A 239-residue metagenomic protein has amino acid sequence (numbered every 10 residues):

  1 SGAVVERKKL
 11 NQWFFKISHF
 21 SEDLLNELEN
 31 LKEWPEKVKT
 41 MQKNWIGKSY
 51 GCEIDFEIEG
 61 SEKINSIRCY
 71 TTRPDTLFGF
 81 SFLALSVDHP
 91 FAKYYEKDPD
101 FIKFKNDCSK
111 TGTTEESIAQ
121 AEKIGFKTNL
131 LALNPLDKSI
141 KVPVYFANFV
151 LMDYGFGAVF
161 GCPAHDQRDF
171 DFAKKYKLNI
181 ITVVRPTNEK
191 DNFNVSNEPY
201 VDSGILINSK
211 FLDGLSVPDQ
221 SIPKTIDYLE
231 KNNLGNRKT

Functional and structural regions predicted by a protein language model:
S1-I67, A158-T239: Residue patterns forming the tRNA-binding/recognition surfaces of aminoacyl-tRNA synthetases and related DALR
N11-Q12, T71-T76, F146-L151: A short, sequence-level motif marking secondary-structure junctions
S21-E22, T76-L77, P90-A92, G214-L215: Short, acidic Gly/Pro/Ser/Thr-rich loop/turn segments
S49-E53, S81, K127-N129: Short glycine-rich loop/turn motifs
I58-K63, V87, P135-K138: Short acidic-glycine loop/turn motifs at beta-strand connectors
S66-H89: Conserved phosphate/anionic-ligand binding catalytic regions in large, soluble enzymes, centered on
H89-T187, N192-F193, E198-P199: Catalytic alpha/beta core of large soluble enzyme barrels
